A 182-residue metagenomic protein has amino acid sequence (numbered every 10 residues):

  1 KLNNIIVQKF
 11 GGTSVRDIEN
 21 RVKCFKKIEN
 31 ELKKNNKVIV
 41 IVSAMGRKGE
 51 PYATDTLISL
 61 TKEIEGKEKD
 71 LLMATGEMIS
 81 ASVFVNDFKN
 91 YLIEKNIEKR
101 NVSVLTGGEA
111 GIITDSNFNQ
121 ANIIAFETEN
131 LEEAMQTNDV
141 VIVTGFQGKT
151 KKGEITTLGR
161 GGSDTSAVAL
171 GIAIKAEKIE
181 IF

Functional and structural regions predicted by a protein language model:
K1-F182: Nucleotide/pyrophosphate-binding catalytic subdomain
